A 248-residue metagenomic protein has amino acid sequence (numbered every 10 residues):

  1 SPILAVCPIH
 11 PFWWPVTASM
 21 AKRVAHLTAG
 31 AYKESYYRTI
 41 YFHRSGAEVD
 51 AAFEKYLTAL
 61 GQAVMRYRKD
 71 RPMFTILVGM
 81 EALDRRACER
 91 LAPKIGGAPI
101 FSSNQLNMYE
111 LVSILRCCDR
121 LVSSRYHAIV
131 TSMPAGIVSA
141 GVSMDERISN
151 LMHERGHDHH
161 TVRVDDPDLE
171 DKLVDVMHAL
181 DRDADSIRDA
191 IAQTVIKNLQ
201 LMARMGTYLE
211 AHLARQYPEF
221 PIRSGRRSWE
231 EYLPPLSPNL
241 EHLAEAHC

Functional and structural regions predicted by a protein language model:
S1-C248: Active-site anion-handling motifs in enzyme catalytic cores
